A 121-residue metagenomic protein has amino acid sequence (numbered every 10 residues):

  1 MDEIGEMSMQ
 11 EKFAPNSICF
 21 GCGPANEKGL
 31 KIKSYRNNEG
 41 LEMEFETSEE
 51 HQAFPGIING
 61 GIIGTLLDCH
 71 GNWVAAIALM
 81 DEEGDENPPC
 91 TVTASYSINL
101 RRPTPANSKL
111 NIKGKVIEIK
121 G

Functional and structural regions predicted by a protein language model:
M1-F13, P103-G121: HotDog/MaoC-like acyl-thioester-processing domains
M1-F54: Non-catalytic linker/capping segments at the edges of enzyme domains
F13-S17, G60-G64, C90-T93: Short acidic/polar alpha-helix capping motifs at helix-coil junctions
A25-E27, T91, G121: Short solvent-exposed loop/turn micro-motifs enriched in small/polar/acidic residues
N26-G29, F54, T65, P105-N107 (+1 more regions): A broad, structure-centric signal for solvent-exposed, well-ordered loop/edge residues that line or flank functional
E39-L41, G61-L66, E83-E86, I112 (+1 more regions): Short, low-complexity, polar/charged sequence segments that are solvent-exposed and flexible
E42-D68, V74: A conserved, well-ordered hydrophobic junction motif at loop->secondary-structure transitions
N72-I112, V116-I117: Hydrophobic beta-strand-centered segment that forms part of the acyl-chain substrate-binding groove
